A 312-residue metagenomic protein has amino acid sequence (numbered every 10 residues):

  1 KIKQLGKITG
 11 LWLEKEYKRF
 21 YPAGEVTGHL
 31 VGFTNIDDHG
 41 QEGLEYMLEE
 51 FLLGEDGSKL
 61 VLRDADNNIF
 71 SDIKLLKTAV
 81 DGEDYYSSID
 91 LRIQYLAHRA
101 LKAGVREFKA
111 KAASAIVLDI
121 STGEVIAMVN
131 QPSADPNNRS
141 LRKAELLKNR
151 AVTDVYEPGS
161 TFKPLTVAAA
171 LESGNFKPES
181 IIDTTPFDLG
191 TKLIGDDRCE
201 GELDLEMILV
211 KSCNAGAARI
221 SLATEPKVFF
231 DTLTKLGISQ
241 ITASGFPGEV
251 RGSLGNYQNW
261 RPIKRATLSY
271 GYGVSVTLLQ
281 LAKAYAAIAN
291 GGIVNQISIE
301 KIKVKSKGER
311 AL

Functional and structural regions predicted by a protein language model:
K1-G82: Small/polar-residue-rich segments within soluble enzyme cores
T9, V26-H29, S58, D81-Y85 (+4 more regions): Envelope-exposed proteins and targeting segments
G10-E14, E107, S180: Short, well-structured beta-strand/strand-turn elements
W12, H29-F33, Y86-S88, S114-D119 (+1 more regions): Soluble periplasmic/extracytoplasmic beta-strand elements of cell-envelope proteins
V26, D38, I93, L101-A112 (+4 more regions): Flexible, solvent-exposed loop/hinge segments and secondary-structure transition points
D64-I73, A115-S160, L165-L312: Beta-lactam-recognizing serine transpeptidase/beta-lactamase-like catalytic domain environment
F70-A113: Conserved, well-ordered alpha-helix/loop/beta-strand core segments that scaffold catalytic motifs
